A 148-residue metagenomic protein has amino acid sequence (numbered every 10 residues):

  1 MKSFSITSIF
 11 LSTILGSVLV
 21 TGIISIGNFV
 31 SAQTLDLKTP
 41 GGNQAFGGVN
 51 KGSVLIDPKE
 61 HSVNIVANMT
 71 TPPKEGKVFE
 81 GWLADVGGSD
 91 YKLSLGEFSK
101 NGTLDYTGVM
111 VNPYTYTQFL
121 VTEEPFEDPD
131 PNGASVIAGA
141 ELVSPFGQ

Functional and structural regions predicted by a protein language model:
K2-S8, T21-Q148: N-terminal targeting/export leaders
S12-V18: Hydrophobic membrane-insertion alpha-helices, especially the h-region of bacterial N-terminal signal peptides
